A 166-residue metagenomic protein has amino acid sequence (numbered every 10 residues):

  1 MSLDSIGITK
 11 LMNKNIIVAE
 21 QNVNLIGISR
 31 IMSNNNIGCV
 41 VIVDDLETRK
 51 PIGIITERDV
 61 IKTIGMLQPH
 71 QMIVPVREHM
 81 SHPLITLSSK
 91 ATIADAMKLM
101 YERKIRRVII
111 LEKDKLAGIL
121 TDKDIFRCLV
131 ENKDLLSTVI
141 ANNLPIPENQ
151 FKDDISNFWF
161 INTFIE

Functional and structural regions predicted by a protein language model:
M1-K14, I52-T86, T92-Y101, T121-E166: Tandem CBS (Bateman) regulatory domains
M1-L3, E20-G27, T48-I52: Short N-terminal helix-initiation segments at or just after the protein's N-terminus
V18-I37, D44, T86-K104, I110-L111 (+1 more regions): The conserved cystathionine-beta-synthase
M32-N35, V40-D59, M100, V108-D124: A glycine-centered beta-loop-beta connector
